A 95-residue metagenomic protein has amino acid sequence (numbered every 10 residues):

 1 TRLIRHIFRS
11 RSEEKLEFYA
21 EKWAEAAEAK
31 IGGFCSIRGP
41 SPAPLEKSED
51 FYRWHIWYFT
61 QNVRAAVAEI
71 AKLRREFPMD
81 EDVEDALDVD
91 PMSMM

Functional and structural regions predicted by a protein language model:
T1-M95: Accessory helical-bundle/CTD segments and flexible terminal tails appended to RecA-like ATPase motors
